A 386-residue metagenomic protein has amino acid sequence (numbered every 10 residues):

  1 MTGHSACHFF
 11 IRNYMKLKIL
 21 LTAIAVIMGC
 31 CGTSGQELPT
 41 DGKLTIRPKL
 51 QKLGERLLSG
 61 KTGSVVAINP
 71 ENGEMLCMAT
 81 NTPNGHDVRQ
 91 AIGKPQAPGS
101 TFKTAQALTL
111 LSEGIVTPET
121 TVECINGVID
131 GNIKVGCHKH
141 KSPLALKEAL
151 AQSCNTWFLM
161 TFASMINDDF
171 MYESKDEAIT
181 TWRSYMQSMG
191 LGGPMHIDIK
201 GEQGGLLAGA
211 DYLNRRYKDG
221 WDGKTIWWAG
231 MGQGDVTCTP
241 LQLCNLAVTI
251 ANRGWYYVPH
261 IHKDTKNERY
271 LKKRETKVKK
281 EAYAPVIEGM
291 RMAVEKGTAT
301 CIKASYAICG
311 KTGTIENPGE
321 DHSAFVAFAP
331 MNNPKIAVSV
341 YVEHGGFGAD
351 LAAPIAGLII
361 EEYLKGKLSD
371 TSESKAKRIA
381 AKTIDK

Functional and structural regions predicted by a protein language model:
M1-A91, P95-Q96, S100, A105 (+5 more regions): Periplasmic/cell-envelope proteins involved in peptidoglycan metabolism and beta-lactam response
D41, G63-S64, N69-Q96, L111-G348 (+1 more regions): Beta-lactam-recognizing serine transpeptidase/beta-lactamase-like catalytic domain environment
L108: Extracellular glycan-interaction surfaces
